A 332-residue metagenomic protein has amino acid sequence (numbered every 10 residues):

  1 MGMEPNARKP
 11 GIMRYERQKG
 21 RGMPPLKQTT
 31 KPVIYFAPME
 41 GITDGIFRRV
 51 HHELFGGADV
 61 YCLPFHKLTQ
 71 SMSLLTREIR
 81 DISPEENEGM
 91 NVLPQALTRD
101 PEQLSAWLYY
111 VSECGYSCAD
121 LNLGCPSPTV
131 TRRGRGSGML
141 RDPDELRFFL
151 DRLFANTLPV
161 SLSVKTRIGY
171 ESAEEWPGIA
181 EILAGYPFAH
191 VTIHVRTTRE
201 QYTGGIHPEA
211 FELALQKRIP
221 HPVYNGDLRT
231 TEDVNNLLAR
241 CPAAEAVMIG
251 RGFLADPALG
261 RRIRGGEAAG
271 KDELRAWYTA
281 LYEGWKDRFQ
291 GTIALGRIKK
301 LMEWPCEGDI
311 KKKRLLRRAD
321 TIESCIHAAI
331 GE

Functional and structural regions predicted by a protein language model:
M1-M3, M13: Methionine residue identity
P10, Y15-E332: Flavin-dependent oxidoreductase catalytic cores
